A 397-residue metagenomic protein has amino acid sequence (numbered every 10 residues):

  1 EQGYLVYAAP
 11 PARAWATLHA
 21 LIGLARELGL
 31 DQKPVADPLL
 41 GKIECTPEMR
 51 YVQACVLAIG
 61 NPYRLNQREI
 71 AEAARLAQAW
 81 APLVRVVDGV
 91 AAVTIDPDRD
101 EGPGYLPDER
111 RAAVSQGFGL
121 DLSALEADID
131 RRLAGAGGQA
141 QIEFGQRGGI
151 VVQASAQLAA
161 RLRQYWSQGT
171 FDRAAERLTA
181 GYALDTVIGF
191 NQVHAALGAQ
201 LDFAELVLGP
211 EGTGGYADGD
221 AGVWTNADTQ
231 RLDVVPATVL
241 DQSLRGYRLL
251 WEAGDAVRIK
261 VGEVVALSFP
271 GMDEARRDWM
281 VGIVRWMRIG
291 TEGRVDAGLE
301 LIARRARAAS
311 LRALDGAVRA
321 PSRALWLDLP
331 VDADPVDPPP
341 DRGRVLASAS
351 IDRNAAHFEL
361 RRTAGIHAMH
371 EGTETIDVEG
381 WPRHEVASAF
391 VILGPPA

Functional and structural regions predicted by a protein language model:
E1-W15: Generic N-terminal leader/targeting and pre-domain segments
A16-A199: Extended, domain-scale alpha-helical bundle/helix-rich regions
L158-A275, V281-A397: Short strand-loop-strand
